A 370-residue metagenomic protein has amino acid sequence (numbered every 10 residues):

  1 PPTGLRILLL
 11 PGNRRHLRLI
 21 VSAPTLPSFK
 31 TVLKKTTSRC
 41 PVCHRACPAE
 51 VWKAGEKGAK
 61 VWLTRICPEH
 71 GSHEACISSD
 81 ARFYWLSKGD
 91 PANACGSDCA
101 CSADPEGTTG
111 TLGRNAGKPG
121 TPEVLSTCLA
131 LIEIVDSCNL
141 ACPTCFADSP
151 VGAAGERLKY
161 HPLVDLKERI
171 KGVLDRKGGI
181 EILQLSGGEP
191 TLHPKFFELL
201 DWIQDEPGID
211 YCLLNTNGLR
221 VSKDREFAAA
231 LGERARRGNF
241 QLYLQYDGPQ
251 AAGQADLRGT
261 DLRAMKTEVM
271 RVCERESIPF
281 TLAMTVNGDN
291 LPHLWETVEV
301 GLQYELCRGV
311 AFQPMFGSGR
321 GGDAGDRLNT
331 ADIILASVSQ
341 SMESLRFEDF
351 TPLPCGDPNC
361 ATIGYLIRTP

Functional and structural regions predicted by a protein language model:
T3-R6, R14-L17: Short, low-complexity, charge-dense intrinsically disordered segments
I20-S28, H44-K53, E123-T127: Short Cys/His-rich Zn2+-coordinating modules
L33-H73, S78-W85, R346-P370: Accessory C-terminal segments flanking Radical SAM cores
A59, T64-E74, S78-D80, D90-T216 (+1 more regions): Conserved alpha-helical substructure of the radical SAM core
A153-A154, Q250-D256, R320-G322: A short acidic, helix-capping loop that chelates divalent metal ions and anchors anionic groups
R157-D165, L257-A264, G325-N329: Alpha-helix N-cap and loop-to-helix initiation/capping positions
L166-Q184, H193-P314: Radical SAM/AdoMet-radical enzyme domain recognition
F316-P370: A C-terminal junction/extension of Radical SAM enzymes
